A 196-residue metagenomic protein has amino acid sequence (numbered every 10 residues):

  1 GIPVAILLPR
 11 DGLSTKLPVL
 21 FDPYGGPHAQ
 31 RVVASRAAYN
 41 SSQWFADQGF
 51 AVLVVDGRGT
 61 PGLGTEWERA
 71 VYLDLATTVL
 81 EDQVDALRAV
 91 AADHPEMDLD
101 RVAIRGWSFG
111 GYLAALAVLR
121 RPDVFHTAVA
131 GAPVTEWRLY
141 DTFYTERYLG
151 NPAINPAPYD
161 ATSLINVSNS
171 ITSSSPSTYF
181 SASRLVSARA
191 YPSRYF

Functional and structural regions predicted by a protein language model:
G1-S170, S177, F196: Serine-hydrolase catalytic core recognition
N169-Y195: Low-acidity, Ser/Thr- and Arg-rich intrinsically disordered low-complexity segments
